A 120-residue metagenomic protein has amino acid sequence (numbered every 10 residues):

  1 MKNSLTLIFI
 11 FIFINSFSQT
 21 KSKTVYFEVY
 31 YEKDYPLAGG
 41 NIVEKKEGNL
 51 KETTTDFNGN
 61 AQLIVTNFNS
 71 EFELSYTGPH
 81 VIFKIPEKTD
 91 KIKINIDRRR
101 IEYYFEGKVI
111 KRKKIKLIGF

Functional and structural regions predicted by a protein language model:
M1-L5: Positively charged n-region of N-terminal signal peptides that target proteins for export
L7-T24, P86-T89, R98-R100, G107-F120: Beta-strand-rich domain onsets/edges
T24-L37: Structural motif
Y35-A38, N67-N69: Short proline/glycine-enriched turn/loop motifs at strand-loop junctions of beta-rich domains
G40-E44: Hydrophobic beta-strand segments
G48-N60: Short, acidic Ser/Thr/Gly-rich low-complexity loop/linker segments typical of extracellular and cell-surface proteins
Q62-S70, P86: Short Pro-Gly-centered beta-turn/loop motif in secreted/extracellular proteins
E73-I94, R99-R100: A short, solvent-exposed loop/turn motif at the edges and junctions of modular extracellular/periplasmic domains
